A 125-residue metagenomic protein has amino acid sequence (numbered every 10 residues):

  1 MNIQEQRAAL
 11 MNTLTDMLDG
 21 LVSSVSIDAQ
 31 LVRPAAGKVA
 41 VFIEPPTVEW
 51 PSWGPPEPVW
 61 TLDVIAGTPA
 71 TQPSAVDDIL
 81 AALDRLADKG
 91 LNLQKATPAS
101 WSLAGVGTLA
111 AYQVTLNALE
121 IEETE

Functional and structural regions predicted by a protein language model:
M1-R33, E44-E125: Charged, amphipathic alpha-helical segments and their flanking helix caps
A36-V41: A short glycine-rich, His/Asp/Glu-containing loop-to-beta-strand
